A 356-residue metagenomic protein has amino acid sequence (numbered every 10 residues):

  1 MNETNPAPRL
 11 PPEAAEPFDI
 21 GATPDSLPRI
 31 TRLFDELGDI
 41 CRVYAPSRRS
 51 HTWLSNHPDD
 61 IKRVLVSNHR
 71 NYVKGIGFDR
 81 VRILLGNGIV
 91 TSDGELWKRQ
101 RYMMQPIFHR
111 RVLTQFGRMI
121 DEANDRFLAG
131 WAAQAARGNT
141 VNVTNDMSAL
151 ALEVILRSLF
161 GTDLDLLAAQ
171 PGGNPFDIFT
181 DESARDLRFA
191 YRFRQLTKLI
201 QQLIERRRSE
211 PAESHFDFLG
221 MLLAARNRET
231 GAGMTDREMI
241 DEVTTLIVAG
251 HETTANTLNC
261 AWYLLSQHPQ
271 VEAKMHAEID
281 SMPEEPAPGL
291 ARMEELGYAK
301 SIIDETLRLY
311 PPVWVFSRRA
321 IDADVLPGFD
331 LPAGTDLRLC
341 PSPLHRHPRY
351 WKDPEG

Functional and structural regions predicted by a protein language model:
N2-D35, C41, S47-H51, P58-R63 (+6 more regions): Cytochrome P450 catalytic-domain helical core, especially the substrate-recognition surface and oxygen-activation
A151, T253-E278: Cytochrome P450 catalytic-core helices
L326, P332-A333: Residue-level recognition of short, solvent-exposed, well-ordered loop/turn junctions that link secondary-structure
L339-G356: Conserved cytochrome P450 K-helix/beta-meander segment immediately N-terminal to the heme-binding cysteine loop
